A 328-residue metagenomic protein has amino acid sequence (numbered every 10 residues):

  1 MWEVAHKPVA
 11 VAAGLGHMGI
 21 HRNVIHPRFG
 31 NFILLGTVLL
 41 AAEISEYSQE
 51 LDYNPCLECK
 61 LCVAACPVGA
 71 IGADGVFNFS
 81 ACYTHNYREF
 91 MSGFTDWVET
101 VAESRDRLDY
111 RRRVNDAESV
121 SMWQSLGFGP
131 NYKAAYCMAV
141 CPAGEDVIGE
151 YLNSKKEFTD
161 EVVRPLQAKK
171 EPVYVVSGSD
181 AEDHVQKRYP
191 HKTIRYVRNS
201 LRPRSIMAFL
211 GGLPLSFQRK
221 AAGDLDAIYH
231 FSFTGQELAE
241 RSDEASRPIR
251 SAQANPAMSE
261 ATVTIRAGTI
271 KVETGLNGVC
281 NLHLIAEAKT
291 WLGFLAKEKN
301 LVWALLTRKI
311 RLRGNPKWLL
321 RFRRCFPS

Functional and structural regions predicted by a protein language model:
M1-E145, N153-E161: Catalytic cores of enzyme domains
I25, G75-N78, E89-M91, R164 (+4 more regions): General structural signal for secondary-structure boundaries
E46-S48, P55-C62, T95, S104-D106 (+6 more regions): Short, surface-exposed linear patches
D74, G129-K133, K170, H283 (+1 more regions): Short amphipathic alpha-helical interaction segments
D146-V147, K299: Short helix-capping/linker segments at secondary-structure and domain boundaries
K156-P172: Long, compositionally biased intrinsically disordered regions
P172-S328: Feature captures hydrophobic
